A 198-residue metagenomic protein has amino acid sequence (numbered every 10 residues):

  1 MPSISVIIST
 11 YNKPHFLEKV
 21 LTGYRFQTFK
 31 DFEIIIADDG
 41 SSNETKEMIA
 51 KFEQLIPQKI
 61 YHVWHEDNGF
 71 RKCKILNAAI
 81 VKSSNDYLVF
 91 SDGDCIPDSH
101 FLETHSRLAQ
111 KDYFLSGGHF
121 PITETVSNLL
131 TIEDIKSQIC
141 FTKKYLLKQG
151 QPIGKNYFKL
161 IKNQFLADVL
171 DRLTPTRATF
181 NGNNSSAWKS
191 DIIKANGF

Functional and structural regions predicted by a protein language model:
M1-F26: N-proximal low-complexity "stem/linker" segments adjacent to membrane-targeting elements
E18, N43-K51, H100: Acidic helix N-cap motif at the loop->helix transition within catalytic regions of sugar-transfer enzymes
D31-S41, Y61-H65: Short beta-strand/loop segment that forms part of the nucleotide-sugar
D38-M48, G69, C95: A conserved acidic beta->alpha catalytic loop
E66-S83, H100: Glycine-rich, basic loop-to-helix element that forms the pyrophosphate-binding segment of sugar-nucleotide handling
L88: Short aromatic/hydrophobic "clamp" motif used to bind/position activated sugar donors
H100-Q149: Conserved donor NDP-sugar-binding/catalytic core segment of glycosyltransferases
I135-R177: Short, flexible, basic/aromatic active-site loop/helix in glycosyltransferases
